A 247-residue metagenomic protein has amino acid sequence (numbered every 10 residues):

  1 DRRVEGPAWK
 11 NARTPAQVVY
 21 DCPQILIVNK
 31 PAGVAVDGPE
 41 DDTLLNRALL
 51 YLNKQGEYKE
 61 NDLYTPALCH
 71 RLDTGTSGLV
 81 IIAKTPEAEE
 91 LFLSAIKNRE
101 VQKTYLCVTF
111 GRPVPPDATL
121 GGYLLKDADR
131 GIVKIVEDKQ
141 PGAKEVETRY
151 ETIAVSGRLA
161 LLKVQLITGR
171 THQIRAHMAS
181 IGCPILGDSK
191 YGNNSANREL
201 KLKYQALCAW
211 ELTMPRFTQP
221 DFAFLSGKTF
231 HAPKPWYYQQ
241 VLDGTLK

Functional and structural regions predicted by a protein language model:
D1-A128, K144, V155, P233-T245: RNA pseudouridine synthases
W9-A16, Q140-E147, G157, I167 (+1 more regions): Pseudouridine synthases involved in rRNA/tRNA modification
L26, Y105, A160-L162, C208-W210: Short beta-strand micro-motifs in enzyme catalytic cores
I81, L162-V164: Short beta-strand motif preference
F110, V164-I167: A structural micro-motif recognizing beta-strand termini and the immediately following turn/loop segments
I135-V136: Nucleotide/pyrophosphate-binding catalytic subdomain
Y150: Long C-terminal interaction/binding lobes of large macromolecular proteins
